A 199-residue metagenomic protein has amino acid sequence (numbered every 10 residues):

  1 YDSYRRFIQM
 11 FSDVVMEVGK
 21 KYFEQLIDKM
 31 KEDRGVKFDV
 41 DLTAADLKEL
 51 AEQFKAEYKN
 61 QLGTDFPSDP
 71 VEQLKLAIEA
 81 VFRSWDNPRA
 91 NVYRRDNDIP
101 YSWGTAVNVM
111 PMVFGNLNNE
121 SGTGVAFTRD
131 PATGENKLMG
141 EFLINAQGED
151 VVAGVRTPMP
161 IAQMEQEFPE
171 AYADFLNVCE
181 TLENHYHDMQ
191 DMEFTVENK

Functional and structural regions predicted by a protein language model:
Y1-K199: Nucleotide/phosphate-binding sheet-loop regions of phosphoryl- and nucleotidyl-transfer enzymes
